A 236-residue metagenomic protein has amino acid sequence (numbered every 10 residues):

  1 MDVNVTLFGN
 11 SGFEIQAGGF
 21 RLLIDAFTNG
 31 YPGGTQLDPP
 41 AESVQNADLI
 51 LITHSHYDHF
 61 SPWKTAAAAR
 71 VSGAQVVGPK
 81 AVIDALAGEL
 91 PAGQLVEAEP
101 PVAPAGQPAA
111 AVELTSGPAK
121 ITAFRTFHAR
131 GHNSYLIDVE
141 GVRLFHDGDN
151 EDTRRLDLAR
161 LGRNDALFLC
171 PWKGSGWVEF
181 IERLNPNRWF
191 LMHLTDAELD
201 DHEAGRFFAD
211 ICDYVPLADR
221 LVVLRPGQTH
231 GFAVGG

Functional and structural regions predicted by a protein language model:
E14-S55, P62-A67, A81, E151-G162: Pre-active-site segment of Zn-dependent metallo-hydrolases
I15-G18, S116-G117, I137-E140: Active-site beta-strand termini and strand-to-loop segments that position acidic
L23-F27, N46-D58, V77-K80, F145-D149 (+3 more regions): Active-site neighborhood of phospho(di)ester-bond hydrolases with catalytic His/Asp-centered motifs
G30-Y31, H56-F60, I83-L86, A110-L114 (+5 more regions): Active-site environment of divalent metal-dependent phosphoester hydrolases
D38-V112: Active-site HxH/HxHxD metal-binding segment of metal-dependent hydrolases
A41-Q45, A66-G73, A159-R163, F180-N187 (+1 more regions): Short, conserved loop/helix-junction motifs that constitute active-site signature segments in enzyme catalytic cores
L90-S116, E182-G236: Binuclear metal-ion centers of metallo-dependent hydrolases, dominated by the metallo-beta-lactamase
T126-L184: Active-site-proximal loop/helix segments of hydrolase catalytic cores
